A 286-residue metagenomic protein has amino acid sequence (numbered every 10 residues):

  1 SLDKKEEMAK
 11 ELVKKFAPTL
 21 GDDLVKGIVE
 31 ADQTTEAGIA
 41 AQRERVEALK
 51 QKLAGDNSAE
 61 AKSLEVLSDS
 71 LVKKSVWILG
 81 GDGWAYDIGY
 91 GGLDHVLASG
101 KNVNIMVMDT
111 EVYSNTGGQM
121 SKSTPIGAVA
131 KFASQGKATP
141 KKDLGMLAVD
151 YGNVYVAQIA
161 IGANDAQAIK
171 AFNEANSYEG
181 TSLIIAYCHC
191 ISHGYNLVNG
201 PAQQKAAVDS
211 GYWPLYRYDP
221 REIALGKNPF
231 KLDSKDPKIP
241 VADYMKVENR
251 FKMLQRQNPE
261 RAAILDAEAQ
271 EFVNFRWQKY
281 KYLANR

Functional and structural regions predicted by a protein language model:
S1-K26, E30, S70-V72, T124-Y178 (+2 more regions): Conserved thiamine diphosphate
S1-S58, W277, A284: Low-complexity, highly charged intrinsically disordered N-terminal segments that act as targeting/localization
R45-L53, K62-E65, L144-G152, I159: An acidic, phosphate/nucleotide-engaging active-site surface
D56-Q119, K142, V156, G162-E179: Thiamine diphosphate
M120-K142, G200-Y218: Acidic, Ser/Thr-rich peripheral helices and adjacent loops at domain boundaries
A168-I264, E268, K281-Y282: Glycine/aspartate-rich loop-and-adjacent alpha/beta segment that forms the canonical ThDP
A269, V273-R286: Long, highly charged low-complexity segments enriched in Glu/Asp and Lys/Arg with interspersed Ser/Thr
